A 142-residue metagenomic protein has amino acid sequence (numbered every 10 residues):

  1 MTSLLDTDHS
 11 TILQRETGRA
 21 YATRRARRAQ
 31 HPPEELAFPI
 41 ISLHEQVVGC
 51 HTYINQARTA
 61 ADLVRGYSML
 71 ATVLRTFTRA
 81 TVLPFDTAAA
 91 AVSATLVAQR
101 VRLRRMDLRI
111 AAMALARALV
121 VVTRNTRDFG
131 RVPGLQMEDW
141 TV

Functional and structural regions predicted by a protein language model:
M1-S42, T52-A71: Short, well-structured N-terminal submotif of metal-dependent ribonuclease cores
T2, A111-V142: Acidic, PIN/NYN-like endoribonuclease modules and their adjacent C-terminal/linker elements
L5-D8, P39, L103-R104, N125 (+1 more regions): Histidine- and aromatic-rich ligand-binding microenvironments
H9, S42, A89, I110 (+1 more regions): Alpha-helix capping/helix-boundary segments
S10-T11, H44-V47, G130, E138: Nucleotide phosphate-binding site architecture
Q14-T17, C50, V97, P133 (+1 more regions): Short, flexible helix/strand-to-coil boundary loops that buttress conserved ligand/catalytic motifs in alpha/beta
R19-T23, R105, R124: Short, conserved clusters of charged catalytic residues that mark active-site and nucleotide-handling motifs
E35, V48-I54, G66, R75-V122: Active-site neighborhoods of divalent-metal-dependent phosphate/nucleic-acid chemistry enzymes
